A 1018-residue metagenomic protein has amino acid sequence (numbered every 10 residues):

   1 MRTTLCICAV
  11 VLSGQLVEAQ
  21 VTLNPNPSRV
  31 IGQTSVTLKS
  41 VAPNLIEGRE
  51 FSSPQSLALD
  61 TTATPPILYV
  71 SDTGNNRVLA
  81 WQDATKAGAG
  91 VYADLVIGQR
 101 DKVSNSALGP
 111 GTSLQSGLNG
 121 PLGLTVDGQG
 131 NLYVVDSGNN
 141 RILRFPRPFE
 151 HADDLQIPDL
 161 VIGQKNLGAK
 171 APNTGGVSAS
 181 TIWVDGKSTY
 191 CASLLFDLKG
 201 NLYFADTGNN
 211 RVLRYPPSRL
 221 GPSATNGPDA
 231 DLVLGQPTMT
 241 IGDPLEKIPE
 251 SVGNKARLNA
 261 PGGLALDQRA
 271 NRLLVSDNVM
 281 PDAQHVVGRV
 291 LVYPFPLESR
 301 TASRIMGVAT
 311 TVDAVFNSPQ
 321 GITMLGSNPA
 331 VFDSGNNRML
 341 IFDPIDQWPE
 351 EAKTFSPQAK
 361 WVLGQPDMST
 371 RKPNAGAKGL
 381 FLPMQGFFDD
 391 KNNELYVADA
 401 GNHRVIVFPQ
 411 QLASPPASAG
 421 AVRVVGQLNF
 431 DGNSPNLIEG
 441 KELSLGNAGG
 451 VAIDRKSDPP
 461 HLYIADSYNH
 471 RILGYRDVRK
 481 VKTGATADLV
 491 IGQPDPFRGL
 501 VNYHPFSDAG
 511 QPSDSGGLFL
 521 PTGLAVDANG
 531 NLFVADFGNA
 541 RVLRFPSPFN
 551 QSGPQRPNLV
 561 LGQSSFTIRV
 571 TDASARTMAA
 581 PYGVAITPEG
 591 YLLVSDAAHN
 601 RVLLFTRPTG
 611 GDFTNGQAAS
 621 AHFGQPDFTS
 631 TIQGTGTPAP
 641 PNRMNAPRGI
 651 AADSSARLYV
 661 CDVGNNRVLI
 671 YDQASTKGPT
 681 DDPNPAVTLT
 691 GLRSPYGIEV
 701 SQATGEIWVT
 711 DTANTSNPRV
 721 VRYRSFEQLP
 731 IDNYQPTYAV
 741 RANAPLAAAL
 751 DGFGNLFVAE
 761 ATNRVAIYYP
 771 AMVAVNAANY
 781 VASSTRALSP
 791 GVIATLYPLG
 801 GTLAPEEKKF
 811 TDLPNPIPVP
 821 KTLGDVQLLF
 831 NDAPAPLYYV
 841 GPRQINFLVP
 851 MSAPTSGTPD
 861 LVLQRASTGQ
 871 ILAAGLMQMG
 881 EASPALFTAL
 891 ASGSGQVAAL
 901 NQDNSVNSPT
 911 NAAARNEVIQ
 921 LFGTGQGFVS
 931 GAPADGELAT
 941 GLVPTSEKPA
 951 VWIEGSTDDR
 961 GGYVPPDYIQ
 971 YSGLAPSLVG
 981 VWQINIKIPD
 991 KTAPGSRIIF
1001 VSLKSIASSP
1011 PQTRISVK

Functional and structural regions predicted by a protein language model:
N26-E47, V91-Q115, L155-V184, N226-K255 (+8 more regions): Surface-exposed loop and turn segments in beta-propeller and other repeat-based domains that flank or scaffold
A42-L59, G109-Q129, T174-K199, E246-D267 (+8 more regions): Signature of short aromatic-glycine-proline-rich micro-motifs recurring in repeat-based ectodomains
I67, N76-A80, N140-R144, N210-R214 (+10 more regions): A short loop-to-beta-strand structural motif that recurs across blades of beta-propeller domains
I67-Y69, N131-Y133, N201-Y203, R272-L274 (+8 more regions): Conserved beta-propeller blade signature
T73-G74, D83, S137-G138, R147 (+20 more regions): Short loop/turn segments immediately following the C-termini of beta-strands
Q82-A89, P146-D153, P216-T225, P294-T301 (+8 more regions): Short loop/turn segments immediately following beta-strands, especially the blade-tip and inter-blade linker loops
H151-A152, S223-A224, S299, S414-P415 (+4 more regions): A sequence-level detector for low-complexity, Ser/Thr- and acidic-rich stretches
V407, P745-A771: Blade-level signature of beta-propeller repeat domains, shared across WD40, Kelch, NHL, RCC1 and BNR/Asp-box propellers
